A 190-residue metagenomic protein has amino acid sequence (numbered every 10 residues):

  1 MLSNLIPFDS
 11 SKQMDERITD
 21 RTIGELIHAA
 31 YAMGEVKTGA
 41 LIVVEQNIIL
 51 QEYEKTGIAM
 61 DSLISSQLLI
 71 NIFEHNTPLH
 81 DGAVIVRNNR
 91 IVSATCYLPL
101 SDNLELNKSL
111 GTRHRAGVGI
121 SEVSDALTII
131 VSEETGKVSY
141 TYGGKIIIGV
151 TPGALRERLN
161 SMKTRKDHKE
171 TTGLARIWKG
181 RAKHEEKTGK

Functional and structural regions predicted by a protein language model:
M1-K190: Divalent-cation
